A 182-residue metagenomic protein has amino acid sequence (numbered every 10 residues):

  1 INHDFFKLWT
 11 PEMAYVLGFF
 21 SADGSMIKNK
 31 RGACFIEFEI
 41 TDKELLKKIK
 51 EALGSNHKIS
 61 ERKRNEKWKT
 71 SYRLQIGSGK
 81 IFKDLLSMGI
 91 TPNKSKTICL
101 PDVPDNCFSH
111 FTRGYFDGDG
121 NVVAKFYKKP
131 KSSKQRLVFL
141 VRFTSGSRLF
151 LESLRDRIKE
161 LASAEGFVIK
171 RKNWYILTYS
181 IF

Functional and structural regions predicted by a protein language model:
I1-F182: Internal intein/HINT superfamily modules and their associated LAGLIDADG
